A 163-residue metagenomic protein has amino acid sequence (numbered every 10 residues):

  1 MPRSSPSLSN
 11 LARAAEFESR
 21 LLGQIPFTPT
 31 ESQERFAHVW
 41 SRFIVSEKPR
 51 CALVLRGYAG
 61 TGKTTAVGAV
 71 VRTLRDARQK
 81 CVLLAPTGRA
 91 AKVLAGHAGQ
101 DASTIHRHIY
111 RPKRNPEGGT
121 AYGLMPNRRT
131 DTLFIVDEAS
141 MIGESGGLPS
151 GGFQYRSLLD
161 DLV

Functional and structural regions predicted by a protein language model:
M1-V163: Conserved ATP-binding/catalytic motifs of P-loop helicase motor domains
